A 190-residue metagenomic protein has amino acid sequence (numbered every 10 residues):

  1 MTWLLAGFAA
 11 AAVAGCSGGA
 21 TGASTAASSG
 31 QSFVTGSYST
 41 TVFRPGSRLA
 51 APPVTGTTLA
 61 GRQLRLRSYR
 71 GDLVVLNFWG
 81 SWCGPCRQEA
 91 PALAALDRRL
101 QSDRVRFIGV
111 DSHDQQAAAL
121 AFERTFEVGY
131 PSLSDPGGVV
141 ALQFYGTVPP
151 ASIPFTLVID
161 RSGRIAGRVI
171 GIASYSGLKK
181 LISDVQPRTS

Functional and structural regions predicted by a protein language model:
M1-T55, S190: N-terminal targeting signals for export/organelle localization
G18, Q88, R161: Short, conserved catalytic or interaction motifs in soluble domains
S39-T40, L59, L64, L142-F144: N-terminal post-signal-peptidase region of extra-cytosolic proteins
P45-R48, P53-V74: A short beta-strand-turn-helix
L64-R87, L93, F107: Short active-site neighborhood of thiol/selenol oxidoreductases, capturing the structured segment around
R87-F126, P136-Q143: Structural microenvironment flanking redox-active thiols in thiol-disulfide oxidoreductases
A121-G129, P136-S190: Thiol/disulfide oxidoreductase modules built on the thioredoxin-like
